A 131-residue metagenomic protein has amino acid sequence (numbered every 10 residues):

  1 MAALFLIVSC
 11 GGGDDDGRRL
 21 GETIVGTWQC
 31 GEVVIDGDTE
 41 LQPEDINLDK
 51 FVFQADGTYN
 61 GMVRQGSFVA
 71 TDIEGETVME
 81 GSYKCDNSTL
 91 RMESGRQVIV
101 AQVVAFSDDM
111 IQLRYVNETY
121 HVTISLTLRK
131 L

Functional and structural regions predicted by a protein language model:
L6-S9: C-terminal motif of bacterial Sec signal peptides marking the signal peptidase cleavage site
G11-E80, K84-L131: Lipid interaction determinants
